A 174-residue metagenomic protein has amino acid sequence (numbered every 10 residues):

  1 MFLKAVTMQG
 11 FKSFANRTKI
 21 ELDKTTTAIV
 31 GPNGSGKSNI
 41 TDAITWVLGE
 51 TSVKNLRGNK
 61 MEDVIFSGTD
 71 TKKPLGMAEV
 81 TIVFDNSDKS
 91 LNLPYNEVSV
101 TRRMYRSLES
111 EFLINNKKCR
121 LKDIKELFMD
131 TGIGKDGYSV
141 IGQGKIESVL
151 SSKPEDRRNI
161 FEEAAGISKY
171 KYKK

Functional and structural regions predicted by a protein language model:
F2-K174: Gly/Lys-enriched N-terminal cap/neck module of very large, oligomeric protein machines
